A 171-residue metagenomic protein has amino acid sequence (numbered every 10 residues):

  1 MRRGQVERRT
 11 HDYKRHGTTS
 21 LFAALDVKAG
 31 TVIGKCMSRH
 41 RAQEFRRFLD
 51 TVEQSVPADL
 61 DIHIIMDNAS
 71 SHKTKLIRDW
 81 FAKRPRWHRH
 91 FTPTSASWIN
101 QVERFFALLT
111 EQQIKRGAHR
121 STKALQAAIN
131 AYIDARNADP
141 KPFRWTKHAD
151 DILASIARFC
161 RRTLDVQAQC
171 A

Functional and structural regions predicted by a protein language model:
M1-D50, S155-T163: Extended, low-complexity cationic-aromatic segments
E7-Y13, F81-Q101, G117-H119: RNase H-like polynucleotidyl transferase catalytic core
A29, L60-D61, P85-H88: Short glycine-/polar-rich loops that comprise or flank the Walker A/P-loop and associated switch/sensor motifs
V32, V102-A124, A135-N137: Active-site proximal helix-loop segment of RNase H-like, two-metal nucleases, encompassing DDE(D)
L60-H72: Acidic/histidine-rich, metal-coordinating catalytic segments
A124-A171: C-terminal domain-tail junction helix/linker
